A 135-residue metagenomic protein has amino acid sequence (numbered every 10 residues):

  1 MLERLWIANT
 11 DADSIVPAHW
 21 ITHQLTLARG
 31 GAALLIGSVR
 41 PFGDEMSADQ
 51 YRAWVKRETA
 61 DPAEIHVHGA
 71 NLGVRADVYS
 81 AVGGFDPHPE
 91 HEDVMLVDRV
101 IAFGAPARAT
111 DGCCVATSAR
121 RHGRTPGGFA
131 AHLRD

Functional and structural regions predicted by a protein language model:
R4, D11-T26: Acidic donor-binding/catalytic loop of UDP-sugar-dependent glycosyltransferases, especially processive GT2
R4, G30-A33, A105: Short, high-confidence coil segments that cap the C-terminus of an alpha-helix and link into the following beta-strand
H19, D77, M95: Active-site phosphate/pyrophosphate-handling residues
H19-A48: Conserved donor NDP-sugar-binding/catalytic core segment of glycosyltransferases
F42, K56-G73: A recurrent flexible, glycine/aromatic-enriched loop bordering the glycosyltransferase active site that acts as
V67-A76, S80-E90, C113-A116: Conserved nucleotide-sugar donor-binding catalytic segment
E90-L96: Acidic donor-binding loop at a coil-to-helix junction in glycosyltransferase catalytic cores that engages
I101-D135: C-terminal catalytic/acceptor-binding lobe
